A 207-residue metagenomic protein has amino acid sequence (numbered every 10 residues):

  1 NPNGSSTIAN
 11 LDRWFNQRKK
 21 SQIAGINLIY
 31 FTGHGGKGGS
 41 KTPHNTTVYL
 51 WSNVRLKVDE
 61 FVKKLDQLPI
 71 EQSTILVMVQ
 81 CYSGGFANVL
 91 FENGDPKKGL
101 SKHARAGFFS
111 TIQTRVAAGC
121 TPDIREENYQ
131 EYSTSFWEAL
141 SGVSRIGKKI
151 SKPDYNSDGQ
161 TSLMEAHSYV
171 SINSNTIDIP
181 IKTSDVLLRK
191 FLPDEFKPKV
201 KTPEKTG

Functional and structural regions predicted by a protein language model:
N1-A24: Functional beta-strand-loop-alpha-helix junction segments that form "active/interaction loops" within catalytic
I8-N16, V58-L65, A87, R105 (+3 more regions): Extracytoplasmic/secreted envelope proteins and their assembly/folding machinery, especially bacterial periplasmic
W14-K20, K63-P69, F91-G99: Mature extracellular/periplasmic domains of secretome proteins
K20-A24, H34-P69: A short, glycine/acidic-enriched catalytic loop
S21-L28, I70-I75, L100-A106: Loop/turn elements at helix/coil->beta-strand transitions in domains of secreted/extracellular proteins
Y30-T32, F109: Short beta-strand segments
I75-T183: Active-site-proximal C-terminal subdomain of hydrolase catalytic domains
S174-G207: Disordered regulatory segments flanking catalytic cores
